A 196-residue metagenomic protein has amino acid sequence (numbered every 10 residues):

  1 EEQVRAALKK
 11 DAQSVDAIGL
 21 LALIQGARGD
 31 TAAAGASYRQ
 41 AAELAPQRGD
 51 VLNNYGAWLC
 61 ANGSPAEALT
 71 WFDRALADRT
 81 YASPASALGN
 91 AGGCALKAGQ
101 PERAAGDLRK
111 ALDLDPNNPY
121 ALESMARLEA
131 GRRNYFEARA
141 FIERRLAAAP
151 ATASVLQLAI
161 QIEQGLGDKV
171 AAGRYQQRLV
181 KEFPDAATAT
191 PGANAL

Functional and structural regions predicted by a protein language model:
A6-A7, Q40-A41, R74-D78, K110-A111 (+2 more regions): Canonical positions in the second alpha-helix
K10, E43-A45, D78-T80, L114 (+2 more regions): Structural marker of alpha-solenoid helical repeat scaffolds
S14, R48, A82-P84, N118 (+2 more regions): Residue-level recognition of tetratricopeptide repeat
A17, V51, A85-A87, A121 (+2 more regions): TPR alpha-solenoid repeat register
R145-L196: Terminal, low-structured helical/coil segments at or just beyond the last alpha-helical repeat
